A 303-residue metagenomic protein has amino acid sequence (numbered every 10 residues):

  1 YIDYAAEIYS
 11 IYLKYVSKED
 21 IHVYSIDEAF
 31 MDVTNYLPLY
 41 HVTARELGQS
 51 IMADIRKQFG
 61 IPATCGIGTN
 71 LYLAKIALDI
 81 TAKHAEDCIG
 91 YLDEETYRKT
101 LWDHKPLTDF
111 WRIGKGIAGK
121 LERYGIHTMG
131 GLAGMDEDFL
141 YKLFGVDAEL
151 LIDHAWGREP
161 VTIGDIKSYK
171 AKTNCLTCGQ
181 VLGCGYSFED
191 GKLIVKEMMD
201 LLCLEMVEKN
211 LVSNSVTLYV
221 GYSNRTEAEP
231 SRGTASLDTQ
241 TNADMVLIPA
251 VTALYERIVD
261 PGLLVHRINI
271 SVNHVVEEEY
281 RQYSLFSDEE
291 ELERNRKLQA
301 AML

Functional and structural regions predicted by a protein language model:
Y1-D153, I163, L204, E289-L303: Gly/Gly-Pro- and Ser/Thr-rich, intrinsically disordered tail segments characteristic of DNA damage-repair and tolerance
Y24-E28, G68-L71, L211-S215, L263-R267: Short Gly/Ser/Thr- and Asp/Glu-enriched loop/turn motifs at secondary-structure junctions
S25, I67-L71, A155, V220-Y222 (+1 more regions): A general secondary-structure junction signal
A29-N35, R232-D238, R281-D288: Short, hydrophobic beta-strand segments
L37-Y40, T226-E227, V276-Y283: Short, charged/polar, Gly/Pro-enriched secondary-structure boundary elements
P62-T64, T217, R267-N269: Residues at or immediately flanking beta-strands
D103, M199, P249-L303: Non-catalytic peripheral regions of nucleotide-handling enzymes
G119-V265, Y280: DNA-contacting surface of Y-family translesion DNA polymerases
